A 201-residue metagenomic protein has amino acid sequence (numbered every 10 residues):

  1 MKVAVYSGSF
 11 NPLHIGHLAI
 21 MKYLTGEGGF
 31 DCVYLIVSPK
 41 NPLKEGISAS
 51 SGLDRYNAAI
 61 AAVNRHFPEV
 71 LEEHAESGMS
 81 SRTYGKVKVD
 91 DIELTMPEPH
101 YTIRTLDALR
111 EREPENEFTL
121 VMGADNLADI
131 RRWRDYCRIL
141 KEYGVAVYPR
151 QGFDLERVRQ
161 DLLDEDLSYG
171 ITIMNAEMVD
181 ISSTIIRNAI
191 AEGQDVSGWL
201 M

Functional and structural regions predicted by a protein language model:
M1-M201: Nucleotidyltransferase catalytic core that binds NTPs
